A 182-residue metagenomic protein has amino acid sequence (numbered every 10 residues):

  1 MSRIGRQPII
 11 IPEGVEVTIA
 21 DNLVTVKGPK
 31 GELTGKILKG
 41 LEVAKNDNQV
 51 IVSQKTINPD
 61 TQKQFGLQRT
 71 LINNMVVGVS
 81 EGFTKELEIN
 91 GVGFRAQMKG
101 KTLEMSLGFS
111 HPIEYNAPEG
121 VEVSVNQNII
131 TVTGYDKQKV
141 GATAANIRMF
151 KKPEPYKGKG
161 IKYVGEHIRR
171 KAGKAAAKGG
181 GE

Functional and structural regions predicted by a protein language model:
S2-A145, M149-E182: N-terminal intrinsically disordered, cationic/polar leader segments that include organellar targeting peptides
